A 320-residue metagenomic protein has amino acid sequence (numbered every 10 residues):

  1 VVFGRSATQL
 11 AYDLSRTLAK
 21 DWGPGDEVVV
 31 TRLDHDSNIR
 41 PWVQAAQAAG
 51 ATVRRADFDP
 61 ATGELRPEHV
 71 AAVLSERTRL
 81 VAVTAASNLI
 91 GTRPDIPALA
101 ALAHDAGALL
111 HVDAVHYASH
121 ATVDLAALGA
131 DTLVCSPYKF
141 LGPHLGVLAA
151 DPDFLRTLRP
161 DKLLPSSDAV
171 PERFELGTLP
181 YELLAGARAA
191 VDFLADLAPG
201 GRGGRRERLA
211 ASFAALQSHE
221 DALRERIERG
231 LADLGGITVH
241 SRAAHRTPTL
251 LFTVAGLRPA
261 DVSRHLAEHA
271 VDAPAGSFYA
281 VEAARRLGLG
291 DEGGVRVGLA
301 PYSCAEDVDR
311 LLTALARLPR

Functional and structural regions predicted by a protein language model:
V1-R320: Pyridoxal 5′-phosphate
